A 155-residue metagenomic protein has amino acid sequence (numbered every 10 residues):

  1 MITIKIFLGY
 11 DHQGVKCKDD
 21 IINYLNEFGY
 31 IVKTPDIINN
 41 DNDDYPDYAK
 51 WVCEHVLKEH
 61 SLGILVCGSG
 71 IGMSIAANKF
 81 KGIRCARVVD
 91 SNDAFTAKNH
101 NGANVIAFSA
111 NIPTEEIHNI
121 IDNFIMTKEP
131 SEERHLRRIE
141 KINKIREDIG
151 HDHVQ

Functional and structural regions predicted by a protein language model:
K5-Y24: N-terminal beta1-alpha1 ligand-phosphate binding loop
G9, K33-D36, G63-C67: Short, conserved beta-strand edge motifs with alternating hydrophobic and charged residues
G9, Q13-V15, S91-Q155: C-terminal binding/interaction regions
D19-I22, I75-K79, N119: Short amphipathic alpha-helical segments
N23-V32: Short helix-loop-beta junction
F28, F80-K81, N101: Short, structured coil segments at secondary-structure junctions
I31-D43: A short beta-strand-loop structural module common to alpha/beta enzyme folds
Y48-R87: Helix-adjacent hinge/juxtasegments
